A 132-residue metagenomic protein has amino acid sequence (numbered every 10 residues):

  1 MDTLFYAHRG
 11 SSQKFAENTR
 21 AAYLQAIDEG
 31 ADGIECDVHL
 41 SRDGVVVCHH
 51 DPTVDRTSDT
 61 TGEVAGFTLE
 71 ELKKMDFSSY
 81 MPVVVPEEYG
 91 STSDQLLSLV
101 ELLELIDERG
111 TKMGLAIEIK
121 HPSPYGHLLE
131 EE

Functional and structural regions predicted by a protein language model:
M1-E132: Phosphate-group recognition and catalysis centered on beta-loop-alpha active-site segments
